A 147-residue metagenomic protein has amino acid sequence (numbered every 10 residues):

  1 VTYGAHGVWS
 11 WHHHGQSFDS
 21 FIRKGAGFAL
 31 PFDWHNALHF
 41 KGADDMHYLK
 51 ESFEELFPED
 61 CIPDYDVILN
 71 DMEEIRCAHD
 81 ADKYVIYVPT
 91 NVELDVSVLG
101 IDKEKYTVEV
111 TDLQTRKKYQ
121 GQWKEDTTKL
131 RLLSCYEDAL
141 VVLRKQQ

Functional and structural regions predicted by a protein language model:
V1-Q120, C135-Q146: Aromatic- and carboxylate-lined catalytic core of secreted/periplasmic carbohydrate-active enzymes
Q120-D126: Solvent-exposed serine/threonine-rich low-complexity stretches and specific carbohydrate-binding patches
T128-L130: Short strand-edge motifs at loop-to-beta-strand transitions and within beta-strands of extracellular beta-rich domains
